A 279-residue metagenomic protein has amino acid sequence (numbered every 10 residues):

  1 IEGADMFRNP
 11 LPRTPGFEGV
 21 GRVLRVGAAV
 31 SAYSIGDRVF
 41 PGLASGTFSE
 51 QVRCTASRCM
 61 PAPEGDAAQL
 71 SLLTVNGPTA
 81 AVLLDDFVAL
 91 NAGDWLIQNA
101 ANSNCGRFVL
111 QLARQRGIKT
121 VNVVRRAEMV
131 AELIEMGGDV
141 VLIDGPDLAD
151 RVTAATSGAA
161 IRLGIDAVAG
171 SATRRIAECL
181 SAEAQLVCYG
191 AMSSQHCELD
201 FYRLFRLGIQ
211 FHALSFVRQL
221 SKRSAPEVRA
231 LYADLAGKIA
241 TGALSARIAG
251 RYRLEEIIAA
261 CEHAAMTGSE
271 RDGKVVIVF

Functional and structural regions predicted by a protein language model:
E2-G46: Glycine-rich beta-strand-centered segment in the early N-terminal region that forms part of a ligand/cofactor-binding
E18, A32, R38-A100: NAD(P)H dinucleotide-binding glycine-rich loop of Rossmann-like/cofactor-binding domains, especially the beta1-alpha1
F40, I97, R162-I165, V187: N-terminal Rossmann-like NAD(P) cofactor-binding module of classical short-chain dehydrogenase/reductase
T74-P146: Mid-domain Rossmann-like dinucleotide-binding core that forms the NAD(H)/NADP(H) cofactor-binding site
V123-A127, G145, A167, G190 (+1 more regions): N-terminal Rossmann-fold cofactor-binding loop
L133, S171-A243, V278-F279: Glycine-rich phosphate-binding loop and adjacent beta-alpha segment of Rossmann(oid) nucleotide-cofactor-binding
L148-A159: Short amphipathic alpha-helix with an adjacent loop that forms part of the alpha/beta core around
A243-G250, I258-F279: C-terminal capping/lid region of NAD(P)-dependent oxidoreductase domains
